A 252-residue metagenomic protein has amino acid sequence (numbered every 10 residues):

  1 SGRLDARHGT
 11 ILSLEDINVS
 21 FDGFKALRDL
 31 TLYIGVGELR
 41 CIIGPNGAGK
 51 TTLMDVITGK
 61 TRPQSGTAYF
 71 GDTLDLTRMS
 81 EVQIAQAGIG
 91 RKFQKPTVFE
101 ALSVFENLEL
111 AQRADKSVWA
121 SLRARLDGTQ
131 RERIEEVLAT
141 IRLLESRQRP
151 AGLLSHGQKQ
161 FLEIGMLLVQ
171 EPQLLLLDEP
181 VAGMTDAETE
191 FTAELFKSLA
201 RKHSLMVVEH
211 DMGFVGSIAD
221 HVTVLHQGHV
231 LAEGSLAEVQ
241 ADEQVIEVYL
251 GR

Functional and structural regions predicted by a protein language model:
L12-L14, L27: Conserved structural motif at the start of ABC-family nucleotide-binding domains
I43-P45: The feature captures the beta-strand-to-loop junction immediately N-terminal to the Walker
T58: Helix-to-loop junction immediately C-terminal to a conserved catalytic motif
T67-Q86, L126: ABC ATPase NBD Q-loop/coupling interface
T77-R78, V137-L153, Q158: Conserved ABC nucleotide-binding domain
S121-S146, E194: Conserved ABC ATPase "signature" region
L175-E179: Catalytic Walker B motif of ABC-type/P-loop ATPase nucleotide-binding domains
